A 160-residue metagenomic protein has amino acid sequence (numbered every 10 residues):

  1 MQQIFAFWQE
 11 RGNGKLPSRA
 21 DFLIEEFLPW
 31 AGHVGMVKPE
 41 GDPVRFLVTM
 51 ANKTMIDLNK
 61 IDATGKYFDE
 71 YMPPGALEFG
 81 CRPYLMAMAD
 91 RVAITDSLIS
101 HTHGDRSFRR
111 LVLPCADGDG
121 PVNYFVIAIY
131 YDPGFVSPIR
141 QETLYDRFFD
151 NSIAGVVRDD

Functional and structural regions predicted by a protein language model:
M1-D62, K66-Y71, E78-D160: Intrinsically disordered, low-complexity terminal regulatory regions
